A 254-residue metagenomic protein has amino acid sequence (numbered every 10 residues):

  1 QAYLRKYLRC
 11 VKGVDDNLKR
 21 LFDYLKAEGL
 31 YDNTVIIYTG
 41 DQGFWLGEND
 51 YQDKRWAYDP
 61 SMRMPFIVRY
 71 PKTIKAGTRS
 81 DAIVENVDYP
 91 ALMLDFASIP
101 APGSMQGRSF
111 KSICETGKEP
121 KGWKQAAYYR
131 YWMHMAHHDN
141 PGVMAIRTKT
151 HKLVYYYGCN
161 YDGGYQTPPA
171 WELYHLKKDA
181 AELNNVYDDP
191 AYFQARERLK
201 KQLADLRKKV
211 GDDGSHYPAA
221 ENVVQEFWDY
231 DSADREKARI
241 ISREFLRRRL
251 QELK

Functional and structural regions predicted by a protein language model:
Q1-R5, Y70-T73, K177-L183: Short glycine/proline-rich turn/loop motifs
Q1-T34: A long, amphipathic alpha-helix that forms part of the scaffold/cap immediately adjacent to metal-dependent active
A2, C10, V186-K254: Long, internal low-complexity/basic segments
L4-G13, D53-M64, I74-A91, A97-S109 (+1 more regions): A short beta-strand-to-alpha-helix junction
D16-K19, D23, A91, N184 (+2 more regions): Solvent-exposed, polar/charged alpha-helical surfaces in well-ordered, non-transmembrane soluble domains, broadly
D23-T78, E85, H134-H137, G142: Histidine-centered active-site microenvironments of extracellular/periplasmic hydrolases and transferases
Q42-E48, V87-P90, D95-E172, L176 (+5 more regions): C-terminal cap/loop subdomain of S1 sulfatases and analogous C-terminal strand-loop tails that border
W45, A57, F66, R79 (+3 more regions): Conserved beta-strand positions that form and line the central face of beta-propeller blades
